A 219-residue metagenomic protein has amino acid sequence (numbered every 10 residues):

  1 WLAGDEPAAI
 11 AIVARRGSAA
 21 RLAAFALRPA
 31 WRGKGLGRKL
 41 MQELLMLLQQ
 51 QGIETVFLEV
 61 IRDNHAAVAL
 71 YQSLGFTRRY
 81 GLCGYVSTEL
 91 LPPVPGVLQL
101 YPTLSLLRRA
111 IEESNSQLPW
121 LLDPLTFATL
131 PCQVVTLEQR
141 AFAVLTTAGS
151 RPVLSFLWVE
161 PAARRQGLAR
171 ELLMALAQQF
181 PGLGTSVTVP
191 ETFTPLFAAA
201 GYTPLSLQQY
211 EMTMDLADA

Functional and structural regions predicted by a protein language model:
E6-A14, R21-A26, E138-W158: Conserved beta-strand in the GNAT
R15, R28-A30, K34, R62-D63 (+1 more regions): Active-site acidic-Proline motif in GNAT/NAT acetyltransferases
W31, G35-E43, A163-A175: Conserved acetyl-CoA pyrophosphate-binding loop and the N-cap/start of the following alpha-helix in GNAT-like
G37-R78: Hydrophobic alpha-helical segments and helix pairs
L48-E59, Q178-T192: Conserved GNAT acetyl-CoA-binding A-motif
E59-I61, Q72, T77-L90, T203-L216: Conserved catalytic-core motifs of GNAT/GCN5-like acyltransferases
L74-T146: Amide-forming acyltransferase catalytic core, primarily the GNAT-like/NAT-type and related acyltransferase folds
V134, L154-Q166: Flexible loop/N-cap segments at domain edges
